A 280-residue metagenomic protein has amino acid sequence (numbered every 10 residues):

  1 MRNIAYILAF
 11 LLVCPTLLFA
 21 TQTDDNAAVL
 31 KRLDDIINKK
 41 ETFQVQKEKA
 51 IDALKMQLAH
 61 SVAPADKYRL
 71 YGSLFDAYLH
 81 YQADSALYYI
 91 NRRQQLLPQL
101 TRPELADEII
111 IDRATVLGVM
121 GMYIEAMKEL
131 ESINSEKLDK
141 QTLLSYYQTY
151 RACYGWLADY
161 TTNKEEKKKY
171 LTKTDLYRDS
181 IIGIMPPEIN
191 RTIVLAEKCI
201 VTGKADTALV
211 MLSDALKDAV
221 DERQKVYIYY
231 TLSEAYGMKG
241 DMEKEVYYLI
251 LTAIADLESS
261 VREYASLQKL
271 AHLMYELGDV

Functional and structural regions predicted by a protein language model:
M1-N3: N-terminal secretory signal peptides that target proteins for export/translocation
Y6-A9, L17-V280: A "functional boundary" signal
